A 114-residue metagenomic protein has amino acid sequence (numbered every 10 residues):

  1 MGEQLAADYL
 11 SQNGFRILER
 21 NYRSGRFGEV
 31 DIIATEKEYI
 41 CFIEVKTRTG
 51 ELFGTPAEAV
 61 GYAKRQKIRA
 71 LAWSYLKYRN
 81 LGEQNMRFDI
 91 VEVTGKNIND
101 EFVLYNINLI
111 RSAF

Functional and structural regions predicted by a protein language model:
M1-N21: Acidic-basic catalytic patches of nuclease active cores, encompassing PD-(D/E)XK and other metal-cofactor nuclease
L10, I68, F88: Residue-level signal for inorganic ion chemistry
N21, I33, K46-R48, V91-T94 (+1 more regions): Anionic group-transfer/hydrolysis microenvironments
G25-G28: Short acidic/glycine-enriched loop/turn segments that link adjacent beta-strands
V30-E51, I68: Conserved catalytic cores of phosphodiester-cleaving nucleases, focusing on short active-site segments
T49-Y78: Mg2+/Mn2+-dependent nuclease catalytic core
Y78-F114: Domain-level recognition of nuclease-like catalytic cores that cleave nucleotide substrates
